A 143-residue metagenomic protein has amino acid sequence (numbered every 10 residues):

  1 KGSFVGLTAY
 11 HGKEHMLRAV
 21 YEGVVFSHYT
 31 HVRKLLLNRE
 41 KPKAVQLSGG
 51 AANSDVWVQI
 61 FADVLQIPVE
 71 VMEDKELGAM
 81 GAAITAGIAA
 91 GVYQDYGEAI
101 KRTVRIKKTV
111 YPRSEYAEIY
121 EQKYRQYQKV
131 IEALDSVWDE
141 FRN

Functional and structural regions predicted by a protein language model:
K1-N143: Glycine/Thr-rich phosphate-binding loops that ligate phosphate moieties of nucleotide and other phosphorylated ligands
